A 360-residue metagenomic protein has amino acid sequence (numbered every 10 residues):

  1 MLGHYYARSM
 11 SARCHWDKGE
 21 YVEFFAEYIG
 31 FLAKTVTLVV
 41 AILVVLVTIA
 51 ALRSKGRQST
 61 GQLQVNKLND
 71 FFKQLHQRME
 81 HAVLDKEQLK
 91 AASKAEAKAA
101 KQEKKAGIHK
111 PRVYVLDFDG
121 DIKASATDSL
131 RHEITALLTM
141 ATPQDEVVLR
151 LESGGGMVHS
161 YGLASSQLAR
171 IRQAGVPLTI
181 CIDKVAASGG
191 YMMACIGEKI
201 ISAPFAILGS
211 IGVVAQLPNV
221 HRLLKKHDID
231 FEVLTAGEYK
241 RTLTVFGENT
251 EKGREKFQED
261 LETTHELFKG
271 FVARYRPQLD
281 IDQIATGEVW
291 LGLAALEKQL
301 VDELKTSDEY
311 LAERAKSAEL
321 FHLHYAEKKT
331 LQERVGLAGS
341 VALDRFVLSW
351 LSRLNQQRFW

Functional and structural regions predicted by a protein language model:
Y5-S9, C14-T179, K184-A186, K199-A203 (+1 more regions): N-terminal organellar transit peptides
G190: DNA breakage-rejoining catalytic core of tyrosine-based enzymes
